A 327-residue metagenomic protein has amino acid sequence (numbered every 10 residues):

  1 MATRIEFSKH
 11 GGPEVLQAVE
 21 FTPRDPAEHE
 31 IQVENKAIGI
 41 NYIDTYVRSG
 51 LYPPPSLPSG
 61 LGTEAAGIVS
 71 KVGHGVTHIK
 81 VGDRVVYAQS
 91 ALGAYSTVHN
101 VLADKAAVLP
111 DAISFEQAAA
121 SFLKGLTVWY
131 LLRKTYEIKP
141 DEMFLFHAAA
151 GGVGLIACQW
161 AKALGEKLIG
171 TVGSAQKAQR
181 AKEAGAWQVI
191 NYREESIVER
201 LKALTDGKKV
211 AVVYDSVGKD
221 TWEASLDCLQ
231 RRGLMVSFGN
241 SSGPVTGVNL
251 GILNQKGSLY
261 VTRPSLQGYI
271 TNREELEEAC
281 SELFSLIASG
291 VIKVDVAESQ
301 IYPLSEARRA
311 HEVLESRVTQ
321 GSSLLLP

Functional and structural regions predicted by a protein language model:
T22-G39, S49-L92: Glycine-rich beta-strand-centered segment in the early N-terminal region that forms part of a ligand/cofactor-binding
R84, M143, K167, G233-L234 (+1 more regions): Short glycine-centered segments of the SAM/dcSAM-binding site in methyltransferase folds
Y87-A150: NAD(P)H dinucleotide-binding glycine-rich loop of Rossmann-like/cofactor-binding domains, especially the beta1-alpha1
G154-L155: N-terminal Rossmann-fold NAD(P) dinucleotide-binding loop
A163-T221: Adenosine-nucleotide cofactor-binding segment
V172, D220-I292, P327: Glycine-rich phosphate-binding loop and adjacent beta-alpha segment of Rossmann(oid) nucleotide-cofactor-binding
R273-P327: C-terminal hydrophobic helical "lid"/dimerization subdomain of Rossmann-like NAD(P)H-dependent oxidoreductases
